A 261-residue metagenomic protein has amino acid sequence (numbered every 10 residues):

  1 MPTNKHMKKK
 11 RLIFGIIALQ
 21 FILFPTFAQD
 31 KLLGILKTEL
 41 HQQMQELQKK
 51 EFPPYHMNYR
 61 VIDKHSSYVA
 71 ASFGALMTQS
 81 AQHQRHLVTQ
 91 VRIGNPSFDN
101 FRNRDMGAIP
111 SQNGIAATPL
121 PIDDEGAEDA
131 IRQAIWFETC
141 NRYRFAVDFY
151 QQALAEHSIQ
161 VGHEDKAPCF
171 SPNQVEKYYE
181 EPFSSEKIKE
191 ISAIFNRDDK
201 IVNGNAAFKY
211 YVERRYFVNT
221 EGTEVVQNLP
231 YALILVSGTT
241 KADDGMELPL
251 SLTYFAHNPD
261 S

Functional and structural regions predicted by a protein language model:
P2-F14: Bacterial N-terminal signal peptides that target proteins for export
P2-N4, L23, A28: Intrinsically disordered, low-complexity peptide-like regions
G15-L23: Bacterial N-terminal signal peptides
F27-S261: Active-site bordering "gate/hinge" segments that shape substrate access to catalytic or cofactor-binding pockets
